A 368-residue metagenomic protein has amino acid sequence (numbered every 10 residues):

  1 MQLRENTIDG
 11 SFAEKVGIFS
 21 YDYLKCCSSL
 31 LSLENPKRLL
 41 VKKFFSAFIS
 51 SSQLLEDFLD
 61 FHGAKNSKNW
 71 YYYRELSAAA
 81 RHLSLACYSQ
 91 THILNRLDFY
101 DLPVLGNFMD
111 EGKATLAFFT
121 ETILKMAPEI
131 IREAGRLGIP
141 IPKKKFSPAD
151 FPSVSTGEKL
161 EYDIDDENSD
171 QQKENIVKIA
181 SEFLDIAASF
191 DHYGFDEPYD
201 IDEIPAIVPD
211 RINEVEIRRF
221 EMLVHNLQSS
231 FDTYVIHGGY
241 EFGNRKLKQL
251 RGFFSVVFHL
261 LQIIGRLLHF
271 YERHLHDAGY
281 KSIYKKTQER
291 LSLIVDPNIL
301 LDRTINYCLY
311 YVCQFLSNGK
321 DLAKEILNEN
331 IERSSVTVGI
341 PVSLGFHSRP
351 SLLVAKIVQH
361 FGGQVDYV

Functional and structural regions predicted by a protein language model:
M1-R38, K42-N66, A78-Y88, H92-D98 (+1 more regions): Non-catalytic protein-protein interaction scaffold segments in large eukaryotic complex-forming proteins
L3, T7-Y21, K113, E272 (+5 more regions): Structural preference for solvent-exposed beta-strand-turn elements and adjacent flexible terminal/loop segments within
H92-L102, G239, H269-G279: Structured alpha-helical bundle/scaffold domains in large eukaryotic membrane-trafficking regulators
Q228, D232-V235, G265, K320 (+2 more regions): Signal for well-folded cores of large energy- and translation-related assemblies
N244-H259: Extended, charged alpha/beta regions that create polyanion-binding interfaces
H276-S334: Long amphipathic alpha-helical scaffold segments
E332-V342: Short amphipathic
L344-H360, V368: Amphipathic alpha-helical interaction surfaces in cytosolic regulatory modules
